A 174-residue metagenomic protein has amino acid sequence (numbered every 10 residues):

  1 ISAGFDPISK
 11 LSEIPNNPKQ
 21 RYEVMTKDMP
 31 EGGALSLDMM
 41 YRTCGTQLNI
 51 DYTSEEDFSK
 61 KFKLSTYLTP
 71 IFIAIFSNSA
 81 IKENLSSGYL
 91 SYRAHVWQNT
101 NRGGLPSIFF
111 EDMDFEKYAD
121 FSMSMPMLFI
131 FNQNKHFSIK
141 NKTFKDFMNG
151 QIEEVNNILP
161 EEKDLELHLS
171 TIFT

Functional and structural regions predicted by a protein language model:
I1-S36, R42, T174: Terminal catalytic/cofactor-binding subdomain
S2-D6, Y52, F76: Glycine-rich, histidine-containing beta strand-loop boundary motifs that form or position
D6-I8, S54, I71: Short loop/turn segments at secondary-structure transitions that flank enzyme active sites
I14, E31, Y52, Y92-R93: Catalytic cofactor-binding cores of redox enzymes
Y22-M29, N49, F62-I73: Short, well-ordered alpha-helical packing segments
M39, E56, K60, Y67 (+2 more regions): C-terminal accessory/tail domains of diverse enzymes
M40-D51: Glycine-rich, often proline-containing surface loops adjacent to acidic residues and nearby aromatics that form
